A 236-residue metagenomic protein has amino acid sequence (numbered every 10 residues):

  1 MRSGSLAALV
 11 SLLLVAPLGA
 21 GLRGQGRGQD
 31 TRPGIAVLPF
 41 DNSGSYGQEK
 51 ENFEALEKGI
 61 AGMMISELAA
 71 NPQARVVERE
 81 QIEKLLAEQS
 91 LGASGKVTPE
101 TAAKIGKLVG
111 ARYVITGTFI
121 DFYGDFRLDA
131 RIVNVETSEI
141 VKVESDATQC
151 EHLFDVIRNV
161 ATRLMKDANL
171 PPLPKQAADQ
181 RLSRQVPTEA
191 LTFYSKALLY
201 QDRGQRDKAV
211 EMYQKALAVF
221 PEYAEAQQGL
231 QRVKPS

Functional and structural regions predicted by a protein language model:
R27-P99, V114-Y123, V141-K142: Short beta-strand->alpha-helix linker/helix-N-cap micro-motif that forms a surface specificity/interaction loop
E83-L191: Catalytic-center loop of serine/cysteine hydrolases
